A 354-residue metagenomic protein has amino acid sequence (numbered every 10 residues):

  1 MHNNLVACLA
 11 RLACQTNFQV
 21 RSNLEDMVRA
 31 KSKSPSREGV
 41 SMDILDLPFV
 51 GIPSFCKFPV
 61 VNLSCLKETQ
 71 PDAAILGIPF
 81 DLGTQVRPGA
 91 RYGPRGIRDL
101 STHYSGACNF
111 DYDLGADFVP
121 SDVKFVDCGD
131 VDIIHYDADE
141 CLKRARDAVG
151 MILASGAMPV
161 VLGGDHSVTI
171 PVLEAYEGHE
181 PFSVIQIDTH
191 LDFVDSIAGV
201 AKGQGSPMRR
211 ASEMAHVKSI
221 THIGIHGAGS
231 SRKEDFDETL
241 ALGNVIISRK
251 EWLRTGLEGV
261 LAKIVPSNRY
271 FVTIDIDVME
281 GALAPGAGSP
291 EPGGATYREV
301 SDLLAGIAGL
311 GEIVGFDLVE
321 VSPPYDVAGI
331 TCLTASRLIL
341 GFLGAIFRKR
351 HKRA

Functional and structural regions predicted by a protein language model:
R37-A354: Conserved alpha-helical scaffold segments that buttress catalytic/binding sites
